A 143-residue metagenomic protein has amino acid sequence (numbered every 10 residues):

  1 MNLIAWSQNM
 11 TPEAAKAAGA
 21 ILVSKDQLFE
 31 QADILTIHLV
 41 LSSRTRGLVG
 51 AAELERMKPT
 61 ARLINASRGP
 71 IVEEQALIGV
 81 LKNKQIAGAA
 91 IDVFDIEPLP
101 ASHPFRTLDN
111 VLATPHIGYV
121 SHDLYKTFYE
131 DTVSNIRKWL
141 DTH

Functional and structural regions predicted by a protein language model:
M1-N2: Residues at the starts of beta-strands that form the adenosine-phosphate
W6: The conserved SAM/SAH-binding core of class I Rossmann-like methyltransferase domains, concentrating on the hydrophobic
N9-P104: Rossmann-like adenosine-cofactor binding region
D95-H143: C-terminal helix-to-coil terminal segments
